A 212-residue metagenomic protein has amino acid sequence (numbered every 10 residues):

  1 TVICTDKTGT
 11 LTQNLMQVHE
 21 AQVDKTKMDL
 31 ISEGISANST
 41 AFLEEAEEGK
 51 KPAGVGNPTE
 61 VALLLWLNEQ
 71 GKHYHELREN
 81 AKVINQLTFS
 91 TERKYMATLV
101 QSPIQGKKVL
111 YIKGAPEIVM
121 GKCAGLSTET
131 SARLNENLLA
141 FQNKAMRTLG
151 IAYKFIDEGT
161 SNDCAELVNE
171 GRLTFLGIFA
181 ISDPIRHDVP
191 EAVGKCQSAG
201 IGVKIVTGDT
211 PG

Functional and structural regions predicted by a protein language model:
T1-G212: Conserved cytosolic headpiece of P-type ATPases
